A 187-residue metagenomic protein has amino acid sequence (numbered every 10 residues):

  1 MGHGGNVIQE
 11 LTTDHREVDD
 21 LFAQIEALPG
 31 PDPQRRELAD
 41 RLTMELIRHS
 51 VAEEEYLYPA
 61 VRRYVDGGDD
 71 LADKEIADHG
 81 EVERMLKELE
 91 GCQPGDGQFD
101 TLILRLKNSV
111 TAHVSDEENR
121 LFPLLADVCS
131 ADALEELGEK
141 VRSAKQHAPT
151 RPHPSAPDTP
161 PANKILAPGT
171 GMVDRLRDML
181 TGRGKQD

Functional and structural regions predicted by a protein language model:
M1-D187: Small-residue-biased structural context
